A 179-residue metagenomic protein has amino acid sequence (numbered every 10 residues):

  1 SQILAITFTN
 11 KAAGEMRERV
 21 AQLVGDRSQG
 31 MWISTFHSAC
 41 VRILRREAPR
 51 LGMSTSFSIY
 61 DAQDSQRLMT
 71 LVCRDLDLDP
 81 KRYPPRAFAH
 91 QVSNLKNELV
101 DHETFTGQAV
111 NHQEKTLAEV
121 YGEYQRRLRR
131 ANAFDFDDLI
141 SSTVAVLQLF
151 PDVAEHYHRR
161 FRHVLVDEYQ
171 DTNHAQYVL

Functional and structural regions predicted by a protein language model:
Q2-K96, T104-A109, E119: Conserved P-loop NTPase-based nucleic-acid remodeling module centered on helicase motor cores
L4-F8, A12-A13, W32, D61-D64 (+1 more regions): Conserved helicase NTPase motor core
K96-H102, N132-A133: Proline-centered turn/helix-capping motifs that create local helix->coil transitions or kinks
